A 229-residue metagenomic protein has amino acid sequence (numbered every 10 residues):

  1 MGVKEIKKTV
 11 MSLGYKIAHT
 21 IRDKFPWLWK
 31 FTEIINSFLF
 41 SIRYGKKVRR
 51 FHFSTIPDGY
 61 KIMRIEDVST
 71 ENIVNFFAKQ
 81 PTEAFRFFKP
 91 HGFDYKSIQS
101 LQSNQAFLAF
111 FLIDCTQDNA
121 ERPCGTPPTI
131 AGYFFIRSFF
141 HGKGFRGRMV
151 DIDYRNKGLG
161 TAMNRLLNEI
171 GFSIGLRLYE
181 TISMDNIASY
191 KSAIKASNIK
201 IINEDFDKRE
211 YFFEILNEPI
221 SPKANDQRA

Functional and structural regions predicted by a protein language model:
G59-N75: A short beta-loop-alpha structural element at the N-terminal edge of CoA-dependent acyl/N-acetyltransferase catalytic
E83-K143: Acetyl-CoA-dependent GNAT
R137-R146, R155, D207: A conserved beta-turn-beta hairpin within the catalytic core of GNAT-like acetyltransferases that forms part
G142, G171-S183: Conserved GNAT acetyl-CoA-binding A-motif
G147-K157, S183: A short, internal acetyl-CoA/4′-phosphopantetheine-binding micro-motif in the GNAT/acyltransferase core
N156-G171, K191, K195: Conserved acetyl-CoA-binding loop-helix of GNAT-fold acetyltransferases
E180-I194: Conserved beta-strand-loop-alpha-helix junction that forms the acyl-donor binding cleft
T181-S183, S197-L216: Conserved catalytic-core motifs of GNAT/GCN5-like acyltransferases
